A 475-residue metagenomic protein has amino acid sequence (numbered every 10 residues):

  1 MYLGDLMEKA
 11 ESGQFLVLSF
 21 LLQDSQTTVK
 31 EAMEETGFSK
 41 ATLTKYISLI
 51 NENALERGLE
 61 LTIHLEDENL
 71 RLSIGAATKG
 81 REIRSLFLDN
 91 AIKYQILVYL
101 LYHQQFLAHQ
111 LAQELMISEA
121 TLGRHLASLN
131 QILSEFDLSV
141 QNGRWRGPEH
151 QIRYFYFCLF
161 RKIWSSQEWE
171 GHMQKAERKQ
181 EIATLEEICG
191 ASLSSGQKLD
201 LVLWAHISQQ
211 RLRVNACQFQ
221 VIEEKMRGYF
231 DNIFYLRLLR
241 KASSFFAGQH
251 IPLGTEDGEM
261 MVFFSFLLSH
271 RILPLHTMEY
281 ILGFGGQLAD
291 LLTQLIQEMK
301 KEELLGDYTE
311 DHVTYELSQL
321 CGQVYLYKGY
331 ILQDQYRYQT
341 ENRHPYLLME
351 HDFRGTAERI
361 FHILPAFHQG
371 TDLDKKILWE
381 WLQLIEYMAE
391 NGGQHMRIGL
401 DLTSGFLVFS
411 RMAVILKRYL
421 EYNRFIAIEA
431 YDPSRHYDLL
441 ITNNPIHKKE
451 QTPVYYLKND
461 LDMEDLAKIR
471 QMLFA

Functional and structural regions predicted by a protein language model:
Y2-A475: A cross-family "folded-core" feature that marks the main globular domain of proteins
